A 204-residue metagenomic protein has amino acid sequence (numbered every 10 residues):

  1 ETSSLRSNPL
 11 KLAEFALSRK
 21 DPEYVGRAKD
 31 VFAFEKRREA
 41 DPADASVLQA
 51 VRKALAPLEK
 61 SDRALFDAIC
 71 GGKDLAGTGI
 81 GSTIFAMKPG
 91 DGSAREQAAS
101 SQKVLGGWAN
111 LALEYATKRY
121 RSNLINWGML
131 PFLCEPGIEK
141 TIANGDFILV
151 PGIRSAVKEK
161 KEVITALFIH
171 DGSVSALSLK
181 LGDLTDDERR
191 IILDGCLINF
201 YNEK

Functional and structural regions predicted by a protein language model:
E1-K204: Fe-S-dependent hydro-lyases/dehydratases of central metabolism
